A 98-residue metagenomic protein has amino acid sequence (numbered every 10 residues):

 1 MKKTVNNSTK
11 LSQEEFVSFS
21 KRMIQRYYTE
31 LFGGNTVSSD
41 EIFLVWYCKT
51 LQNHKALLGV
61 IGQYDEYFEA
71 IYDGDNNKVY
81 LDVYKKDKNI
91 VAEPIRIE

Functional and structural regions predicted by a protein language model:
M1, V5, N35-V37, Y47-K49: Residue-level signal for well-ordered alpha-helical segments
M1-E30: N-terminal trafficking/processing presequences and adjacent post-cleavage segments of proteins routed to secretion
K2-K3, K10, K21, K49 (+3 more regions): Context-gated lysine
R22-Q25, G33-G34, Q52, G74 (+2 more regions): A generic structural signal for solvent-exposed, polar alpha-helical segments
T29-I42: Central antiparallel beta-sheet cores of small beta-barrel/beta-sandwich binding domains
E41-K78: Amphipathic, interaction-prone secondary-structure segments
Y64-E98: Short, compact, well-ordered microdomains
